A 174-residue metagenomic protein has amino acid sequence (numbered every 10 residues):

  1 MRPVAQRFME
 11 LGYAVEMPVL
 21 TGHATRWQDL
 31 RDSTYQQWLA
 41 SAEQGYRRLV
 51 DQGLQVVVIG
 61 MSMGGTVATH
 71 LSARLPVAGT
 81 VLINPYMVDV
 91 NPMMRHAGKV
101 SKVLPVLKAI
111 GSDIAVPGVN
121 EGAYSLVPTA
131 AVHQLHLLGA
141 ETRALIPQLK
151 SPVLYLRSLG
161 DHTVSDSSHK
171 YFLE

Functional and structural regions predicted by a protein language model:
M1-R26: Short, surface-exposed "cap/lid" segments of acyl-processing enzymes
V4, S151, S165-L173: Short alpha-helix in the alpha/beta-hydrolase fold that links the catalytic acid
T25-Q52: Catalytic nucleophile-loop/oxyanion-hole region of alpha/beta-hydrolase and closely related hydrolase-like folds
G60-G64, A68: Gly/Ala-rich beta-loop-alpha elbow adjacent to hydrolase catalytic centers
V81-P92: Active-site nucleophile loop of the alpha/beta-hydrolase fold
P128-L145, S151: Active-site nucleophile elbow and catalytic-triad environment of alpha/beta-hydrolase enzymes
Q148-L149, Y155-R157, D161: Short beta-strand/loop motif that positions the catalytic acidic residue of the alpha/beta-hydrolase fold
